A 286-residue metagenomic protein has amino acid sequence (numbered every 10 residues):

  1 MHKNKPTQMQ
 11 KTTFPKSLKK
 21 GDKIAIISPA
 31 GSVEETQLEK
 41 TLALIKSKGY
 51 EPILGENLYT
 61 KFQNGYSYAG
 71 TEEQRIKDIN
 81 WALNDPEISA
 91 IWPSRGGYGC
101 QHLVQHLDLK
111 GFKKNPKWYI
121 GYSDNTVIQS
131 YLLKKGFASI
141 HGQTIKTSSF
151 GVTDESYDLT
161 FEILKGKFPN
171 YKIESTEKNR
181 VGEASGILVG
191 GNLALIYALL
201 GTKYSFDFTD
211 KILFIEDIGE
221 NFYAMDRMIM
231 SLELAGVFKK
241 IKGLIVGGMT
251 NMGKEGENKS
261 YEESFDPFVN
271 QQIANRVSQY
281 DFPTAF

Functional and structural regions predicted by a protein language model:
H2, P6-E87: ATP/NTP phosphate-donor binding region
T41-I45, D108, M228-L234, S260-S264: Short, solvent-exposed amphipathic alpha-helical segments in soluble enzyme and RNA/protein-processing domains
I53-E56, G121, I241-G248: Short internal beta-strands
S67-N179, E183-I187: Active-site histidine-anchored catalytic micro-motif
Y157-E233: ATP/pyrophosphate-binding catalytic subdomain of soluble kinases
L232-F286: C-terminal active-site/capping subdomain that shapes the small-molecule cofactor and substrate pocket of enzyme
